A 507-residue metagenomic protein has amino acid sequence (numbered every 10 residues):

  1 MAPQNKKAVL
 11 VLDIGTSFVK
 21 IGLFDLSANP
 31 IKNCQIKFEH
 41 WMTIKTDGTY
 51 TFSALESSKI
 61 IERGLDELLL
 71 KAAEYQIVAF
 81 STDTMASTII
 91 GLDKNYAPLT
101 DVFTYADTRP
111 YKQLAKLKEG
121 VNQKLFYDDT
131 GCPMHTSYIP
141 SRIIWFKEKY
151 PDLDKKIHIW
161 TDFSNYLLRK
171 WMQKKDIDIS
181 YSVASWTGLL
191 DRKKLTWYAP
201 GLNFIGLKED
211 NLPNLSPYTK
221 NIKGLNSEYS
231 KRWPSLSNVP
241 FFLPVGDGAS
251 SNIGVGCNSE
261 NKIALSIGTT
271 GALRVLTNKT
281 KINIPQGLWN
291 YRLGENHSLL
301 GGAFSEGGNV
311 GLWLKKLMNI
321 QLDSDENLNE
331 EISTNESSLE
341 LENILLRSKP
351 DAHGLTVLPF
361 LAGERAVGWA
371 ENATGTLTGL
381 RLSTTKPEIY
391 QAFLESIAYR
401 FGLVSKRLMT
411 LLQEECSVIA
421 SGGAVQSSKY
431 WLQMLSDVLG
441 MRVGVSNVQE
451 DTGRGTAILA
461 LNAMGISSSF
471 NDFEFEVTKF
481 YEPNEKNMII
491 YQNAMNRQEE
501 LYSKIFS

Functional and structural regions predicted by a protein language model:
A2-K37, T43, V78-K118, V275-Q286 (+1 more regions): Glycine/Thr-rich phosphate-binding loops that ligate phosphate moieties of nucleotide and other phosphorylated ligands
I14-T16, Y127-G246, A362, Y390 (+1 more regions): Gly/Ser/Thr-rich active-site cleft segment
F24-D25, I90-D93, F146-E148, R169-M172 (+4 more regions): Short beta-strand-to-turn element immediately C-terminal to the catalytic PLP-Schiff-base lysine in fold type I
C34-Y75: N-terminal phosphate-binding loop and adjacent alpha-helix
F52, A79-T84, F103-A106, T130-Y138 (+8 more regions): Active-site nucleophile and cofactor-binding loops and adjacent substrate-binding regions of central metabolic enzymes
L55-S57, E119-M134, R232-L236, K262-A264 (+1 more regions): A polyampholytic, Gly/Pro-enriched intrinsically disordered region
I61-V78, K149-D154, K170, A199-E209 (+2 more regions): Phosphate/pyrophosphate-binding loops at sites that engage ATP/ADP/AMP, CoA/4′-phosphopantetheine, polyphosphate
L189-E295, S305, L322, N329-E336 (+3 more regions): ATP-dependent carbohydrate kinase catalytic cores
